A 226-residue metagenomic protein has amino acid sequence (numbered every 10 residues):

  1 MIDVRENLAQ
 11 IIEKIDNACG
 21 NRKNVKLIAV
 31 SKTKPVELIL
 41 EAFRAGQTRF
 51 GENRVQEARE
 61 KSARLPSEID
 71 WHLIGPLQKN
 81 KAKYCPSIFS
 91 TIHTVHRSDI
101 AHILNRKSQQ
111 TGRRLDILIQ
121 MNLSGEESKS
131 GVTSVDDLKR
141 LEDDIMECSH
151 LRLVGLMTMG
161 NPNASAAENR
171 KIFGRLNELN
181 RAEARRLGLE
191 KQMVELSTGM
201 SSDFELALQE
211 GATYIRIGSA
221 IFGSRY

Functional and structural regions predicted by a protein language model:
M1-S202, E210, F222: Conserved alpha/beta-domain cores
T213-Y214: Divalent-metal-activated hydrolytic enzyme cores
I217, F222-Y226: Short C-terminal tail/terminal secondary-structure segment of NAD(P)H-dependent dehydrogenase/reductase domains
